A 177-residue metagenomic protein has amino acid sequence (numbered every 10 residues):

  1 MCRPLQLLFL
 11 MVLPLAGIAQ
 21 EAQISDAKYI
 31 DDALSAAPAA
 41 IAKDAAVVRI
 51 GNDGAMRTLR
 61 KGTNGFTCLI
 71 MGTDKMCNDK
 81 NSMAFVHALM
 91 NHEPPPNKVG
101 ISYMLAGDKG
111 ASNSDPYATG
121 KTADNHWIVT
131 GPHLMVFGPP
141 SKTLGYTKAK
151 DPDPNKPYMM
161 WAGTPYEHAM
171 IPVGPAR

Functional and structural regions predicted by a protein language model:
C2-L10: Sec-dependent signal peptide recognition, specifically the positively charged N-region followed immediately by
M11-A19: Hydrophobic h-region of N-terminal signal peptides that target proteins for export in Gram-negative bacteria
E21-R177: Primary mode marks residue(s) on the alpha4-beta5-alpha5 output face of response regulator receiver
